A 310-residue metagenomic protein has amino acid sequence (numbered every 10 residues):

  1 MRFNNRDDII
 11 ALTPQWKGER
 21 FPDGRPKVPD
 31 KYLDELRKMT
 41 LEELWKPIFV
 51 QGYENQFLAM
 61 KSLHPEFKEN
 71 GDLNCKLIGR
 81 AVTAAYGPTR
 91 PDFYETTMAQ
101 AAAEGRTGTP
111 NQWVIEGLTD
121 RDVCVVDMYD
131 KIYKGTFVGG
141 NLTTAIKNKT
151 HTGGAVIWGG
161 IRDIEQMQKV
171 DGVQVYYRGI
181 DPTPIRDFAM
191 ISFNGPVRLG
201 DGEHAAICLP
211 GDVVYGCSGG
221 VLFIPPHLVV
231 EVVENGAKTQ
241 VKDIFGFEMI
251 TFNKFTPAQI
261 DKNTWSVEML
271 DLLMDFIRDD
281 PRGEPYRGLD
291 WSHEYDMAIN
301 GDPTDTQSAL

Functional and structural regions predicted by a protein language model:
M1-E19, K31-Y32: Short acidic, Pro/Gly- and aromatic-enriched capping/linker segments at domain boundaries
R20, D30, D34-P210, F223-M274 (+1 more regions): Feature captures the catalytic cores and cofactor-binding loops of soluble hydro-lyases/lyases that act on carboxylate
R20-F21, G216: Generic beta-strand structural signal
G24: Phosphate- and other anionic-substrate recognition elements at nucleic-acid/protein interfaces
S192, G216-C217: Short, solvent-exposed loop/turn segments at the edges of secondary structure
V214, G220-V221: Channel- or pocket-lining gating/hinge segments that regulate access to a cavity or pore
